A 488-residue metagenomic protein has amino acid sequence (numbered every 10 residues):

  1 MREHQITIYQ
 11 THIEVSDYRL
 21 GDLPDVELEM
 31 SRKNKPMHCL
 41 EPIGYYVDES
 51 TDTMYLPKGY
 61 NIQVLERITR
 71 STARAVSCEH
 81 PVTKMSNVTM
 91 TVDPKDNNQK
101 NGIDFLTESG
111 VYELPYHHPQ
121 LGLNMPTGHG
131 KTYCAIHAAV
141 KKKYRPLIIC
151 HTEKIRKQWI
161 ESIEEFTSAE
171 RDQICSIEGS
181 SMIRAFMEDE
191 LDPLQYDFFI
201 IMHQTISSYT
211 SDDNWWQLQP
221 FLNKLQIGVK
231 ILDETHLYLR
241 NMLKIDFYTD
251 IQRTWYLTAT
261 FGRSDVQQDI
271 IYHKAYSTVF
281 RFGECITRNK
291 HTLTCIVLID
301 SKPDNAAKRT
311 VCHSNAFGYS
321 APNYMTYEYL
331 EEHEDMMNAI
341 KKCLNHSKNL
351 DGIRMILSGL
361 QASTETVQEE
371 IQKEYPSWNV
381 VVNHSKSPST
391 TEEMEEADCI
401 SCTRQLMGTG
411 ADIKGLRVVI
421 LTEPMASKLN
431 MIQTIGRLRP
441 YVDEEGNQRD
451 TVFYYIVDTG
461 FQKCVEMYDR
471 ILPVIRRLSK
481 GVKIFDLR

Functional and structural regions predicted by a protein language model:
A73-G122: Conserved pre-motif I regulatory segment
L114-A139: Walker A/P-loop
V140-F166, L360-T364: Conserved Walker A/P-loop ATP-binding site and its immediately adjacent core in helicase/helicase-like ATPase domains
I155-I183: Conserved helix-turn-beta segment of the N-terminal RecA-like "Helicase ATP-binding" lobe in SF1/SF2 helicases
P193-D212, M394-T409: Conserved two-lobed SF2 helicase motor
V229, E234-T292: Post-DEXD/H (motif II) to motif III coupling segment of the RecA-like Helicase ATP-binding lobe
R281-R354: Conserved interdomain linker/interface between the two RecA-like ATPase lobes of SF2 helicase motors
S385-V474: Conserved RecA-like P-loop NTPase helicase motor core
